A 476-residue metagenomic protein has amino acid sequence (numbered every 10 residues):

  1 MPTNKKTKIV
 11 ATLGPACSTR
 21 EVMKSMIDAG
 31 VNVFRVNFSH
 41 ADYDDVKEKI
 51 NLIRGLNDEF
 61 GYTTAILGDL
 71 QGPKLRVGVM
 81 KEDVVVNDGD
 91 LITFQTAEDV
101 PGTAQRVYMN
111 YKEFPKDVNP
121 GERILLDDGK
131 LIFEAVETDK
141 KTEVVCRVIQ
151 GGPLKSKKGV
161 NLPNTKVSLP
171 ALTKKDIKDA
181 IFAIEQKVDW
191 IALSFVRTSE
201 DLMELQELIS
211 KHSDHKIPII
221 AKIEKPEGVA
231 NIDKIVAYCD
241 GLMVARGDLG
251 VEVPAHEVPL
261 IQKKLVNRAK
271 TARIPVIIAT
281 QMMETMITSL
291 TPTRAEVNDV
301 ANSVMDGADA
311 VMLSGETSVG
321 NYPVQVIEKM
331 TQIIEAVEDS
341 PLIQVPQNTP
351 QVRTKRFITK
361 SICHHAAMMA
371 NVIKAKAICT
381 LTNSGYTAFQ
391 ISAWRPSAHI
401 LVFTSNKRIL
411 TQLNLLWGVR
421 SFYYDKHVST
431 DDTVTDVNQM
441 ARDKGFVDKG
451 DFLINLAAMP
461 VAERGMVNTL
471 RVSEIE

Functional and structural regions predicted by a protein language model:
M1-E476: Non-catalytic helical/linker scaffolds that mediate oligomerization, partner binding, and domain coupling around large
